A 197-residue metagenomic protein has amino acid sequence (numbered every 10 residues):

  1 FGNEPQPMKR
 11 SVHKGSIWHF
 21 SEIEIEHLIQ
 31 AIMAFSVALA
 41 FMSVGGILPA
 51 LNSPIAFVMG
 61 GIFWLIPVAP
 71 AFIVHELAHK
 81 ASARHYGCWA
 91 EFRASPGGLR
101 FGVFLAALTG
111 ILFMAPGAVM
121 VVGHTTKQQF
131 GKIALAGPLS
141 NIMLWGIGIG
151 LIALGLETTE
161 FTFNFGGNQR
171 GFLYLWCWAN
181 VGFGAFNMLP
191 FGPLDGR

Functional and structural regions predicted by a protein language model:
F1-R197: Hydrophobic transmembrane alpha-helices and their immediate loop junctions in multi-pass integral membrane proteins
